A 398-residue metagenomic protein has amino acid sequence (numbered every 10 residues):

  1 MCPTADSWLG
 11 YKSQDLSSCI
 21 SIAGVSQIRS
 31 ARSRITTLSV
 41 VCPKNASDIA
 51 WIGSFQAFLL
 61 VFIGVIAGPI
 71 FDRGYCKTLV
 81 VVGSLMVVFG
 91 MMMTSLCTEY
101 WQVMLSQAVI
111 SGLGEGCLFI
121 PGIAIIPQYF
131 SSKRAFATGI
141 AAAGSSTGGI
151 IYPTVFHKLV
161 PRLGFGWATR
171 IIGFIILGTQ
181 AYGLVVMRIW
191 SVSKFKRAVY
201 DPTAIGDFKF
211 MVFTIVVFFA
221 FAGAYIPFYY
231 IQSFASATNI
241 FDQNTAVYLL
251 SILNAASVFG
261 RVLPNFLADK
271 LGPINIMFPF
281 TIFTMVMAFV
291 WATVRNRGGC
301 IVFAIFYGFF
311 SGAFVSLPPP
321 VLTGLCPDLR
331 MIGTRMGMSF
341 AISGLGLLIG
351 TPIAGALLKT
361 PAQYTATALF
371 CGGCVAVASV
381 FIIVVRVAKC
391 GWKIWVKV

Functional and structural regions predicted by a protein language model:
G10-I20, R29-S30, D207-F278, P319 (+1 more regions): Extracytoplasmic gate region of multi-pass secondary transporters
I20, T36, A108, E115-F130 (+2 more regions): Intracellular juxtamembrane helix-capping segments at the cytosolic ends of symmetry-related transmembrane helices
I20-S21, T36-L38, I70-F71, I151-G164 (+3 more regions): Interfacial helix-cap and linker-helix signal at transmembrane-aqueous boundaries of multi-pass secondary transporters
F62-Q102, A268: Conserved MFS/SLC helix-loop-helix module at the cytosolic interface between two early adjacent transmembrane helices
L85-T98, L184, I282-R295: C-terminal ends and interior cores of transmembrane alpha-helices in multi-pass membrane transporters/permeases
V87-M91, W101-P121, I125, F218-F219 (+2 more regions): Hydrophobic core of transmembrane alpha-helices in multi-pass small-molecule transporters, especially MFS/SLC-type
K133-F136, I140-S191: Helix-loop-helix hairpin linking two adjacent transmembrane segments in secondary transporters
C326-Y364, C371: A late C-terminal transmembrane helix in Major Facilitator Superfamily
